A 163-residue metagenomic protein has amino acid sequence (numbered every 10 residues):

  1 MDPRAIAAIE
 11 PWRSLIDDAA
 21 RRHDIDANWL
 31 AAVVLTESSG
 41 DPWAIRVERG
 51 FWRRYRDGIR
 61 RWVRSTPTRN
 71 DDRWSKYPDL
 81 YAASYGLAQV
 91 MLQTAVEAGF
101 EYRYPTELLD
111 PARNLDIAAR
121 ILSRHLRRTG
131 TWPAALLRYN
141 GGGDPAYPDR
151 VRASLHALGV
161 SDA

Functional and structural regions predicted by a protein language model:
D2-A163: Catalytic glycan-binding domains that act on GlcNAc-containing polysaccharides
